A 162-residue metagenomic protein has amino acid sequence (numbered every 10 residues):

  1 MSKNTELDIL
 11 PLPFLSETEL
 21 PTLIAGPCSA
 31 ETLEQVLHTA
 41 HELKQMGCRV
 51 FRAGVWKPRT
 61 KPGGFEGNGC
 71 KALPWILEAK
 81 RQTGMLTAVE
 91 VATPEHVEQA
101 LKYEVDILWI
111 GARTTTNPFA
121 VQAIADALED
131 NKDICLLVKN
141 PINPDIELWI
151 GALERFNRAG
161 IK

Functional and structural regions predicted by a protein language model:
M1-I24: N-terminal amphipathic alpha-helix/helix-capping segment at the start of soluble metabolic enzymes
P21-H38, K61-G67, L86-V91, G111-A112: Active-site mouth loops of central-metabolism enzymes
P21-P27, R49-A53, T87-V89, L108-I110 (+2 more regions): Hydrophobic faces of well-ordered beta-strands that scaffold small-molecule active sites in alpha/beta enzyme cores
P27-A30, G54-P58, A92-H96, R113 (+1 more regions): Active-site beta-loop-alpha junctions enriched in small/polar residues
L33-H41, P94-E104, I146-A152: Catalytic cores of alpha/beta
R52-K71: Glycine-rich, proline-tolerant flexible connector loops at the mouths of alpha/beta enzymes
F65-V89, I124-C135: Alpha-helix-loop-beta-strand connector modules within alpha/beta enzyme cores
W109-K162: Conserved anion-binding
